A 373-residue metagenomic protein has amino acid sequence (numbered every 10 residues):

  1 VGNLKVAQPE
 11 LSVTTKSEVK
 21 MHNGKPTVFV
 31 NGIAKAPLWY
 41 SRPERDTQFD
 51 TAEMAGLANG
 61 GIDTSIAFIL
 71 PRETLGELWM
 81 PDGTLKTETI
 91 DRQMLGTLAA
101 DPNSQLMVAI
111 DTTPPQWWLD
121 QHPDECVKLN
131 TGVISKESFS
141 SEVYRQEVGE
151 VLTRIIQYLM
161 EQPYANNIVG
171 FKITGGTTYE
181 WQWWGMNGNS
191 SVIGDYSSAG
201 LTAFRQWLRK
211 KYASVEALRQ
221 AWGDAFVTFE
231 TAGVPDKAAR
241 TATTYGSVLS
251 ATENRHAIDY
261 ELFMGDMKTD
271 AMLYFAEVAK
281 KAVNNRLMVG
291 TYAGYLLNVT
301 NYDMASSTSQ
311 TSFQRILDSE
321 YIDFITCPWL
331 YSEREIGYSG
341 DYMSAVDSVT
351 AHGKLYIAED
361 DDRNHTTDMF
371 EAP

Functional and structural regions predicted by a protein language model:
V1, N285, S319, D323-P373: Carbohydrate-binding surfaces of carbohydrate-active enzymes
G2-L57: N-terminal carbohydrate-binding accessory modules
T14, K20-P26, Q48-G56, T89-Q93 (+3 more regions): Alpha-helical scaffolding within the catalytic cores of extracellular/periplasmic polymer-degrading hydrolases
K35, R45, P71-E73, T112-P115 (+4 more regions): Short, solvent-exposed loop/turn segments at secondary-structure junctions
A36-S41, T64-F68, S104-I110, V169-I173 (+3 more regions): Hydrophobic faces of well-ordered beta-strands that scaffold small-molecule active sites in alpha/beta enzyme cores
F49-V133, Q146-G149, I156-M160, Y274-V283: Aromatic-lined substrate-binding rim segments of carbohydrate-active enzymes
A58-I90, P115, A293-D303, T308-Q310 (+2 more regions): Aromatic-lined carbohydrate-binding/catalytic grooves of carbohydrate-active enzymes
D120-D318, I322, L330, S339: Polysaccharide-binding and catalytic clefts of secreted carbohydrate-active enzymes
